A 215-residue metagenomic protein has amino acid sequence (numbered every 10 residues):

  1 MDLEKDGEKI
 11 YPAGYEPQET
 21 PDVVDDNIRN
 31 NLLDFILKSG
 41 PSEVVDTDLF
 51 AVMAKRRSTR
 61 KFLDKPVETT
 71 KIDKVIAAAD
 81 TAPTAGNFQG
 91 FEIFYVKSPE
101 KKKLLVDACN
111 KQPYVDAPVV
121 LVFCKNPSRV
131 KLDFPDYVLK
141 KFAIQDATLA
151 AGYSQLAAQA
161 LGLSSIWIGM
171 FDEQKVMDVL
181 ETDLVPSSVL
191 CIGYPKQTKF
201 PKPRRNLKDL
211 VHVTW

Functional and structural regions predicted by a protein language model:
M1-W215: Acidic, surface-exposed loops and disordered segments
